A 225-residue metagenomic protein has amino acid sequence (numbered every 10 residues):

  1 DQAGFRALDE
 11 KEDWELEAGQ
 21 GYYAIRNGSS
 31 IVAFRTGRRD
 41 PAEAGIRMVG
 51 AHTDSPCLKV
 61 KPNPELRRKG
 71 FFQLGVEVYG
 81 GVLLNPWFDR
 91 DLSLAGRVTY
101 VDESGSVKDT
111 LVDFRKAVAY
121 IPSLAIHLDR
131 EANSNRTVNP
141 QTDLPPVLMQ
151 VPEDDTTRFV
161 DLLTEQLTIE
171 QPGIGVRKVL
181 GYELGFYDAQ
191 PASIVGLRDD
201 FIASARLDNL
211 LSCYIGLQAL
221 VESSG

Functional and structural regions predicted by a protein language model:
D1-G225: N-terminal hydrophobic/helix-forming segments and targeting peptides
